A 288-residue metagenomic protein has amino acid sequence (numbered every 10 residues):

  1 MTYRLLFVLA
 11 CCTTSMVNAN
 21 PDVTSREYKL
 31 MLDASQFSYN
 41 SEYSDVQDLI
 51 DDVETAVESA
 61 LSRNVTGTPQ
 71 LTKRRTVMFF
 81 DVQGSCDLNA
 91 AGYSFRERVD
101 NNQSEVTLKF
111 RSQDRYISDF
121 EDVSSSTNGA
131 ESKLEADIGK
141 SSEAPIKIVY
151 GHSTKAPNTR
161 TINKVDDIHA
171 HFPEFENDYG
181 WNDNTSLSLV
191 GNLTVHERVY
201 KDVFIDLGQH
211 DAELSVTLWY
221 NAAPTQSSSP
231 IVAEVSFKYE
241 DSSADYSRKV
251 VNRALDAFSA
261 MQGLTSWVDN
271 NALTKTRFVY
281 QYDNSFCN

Functional and structural regions predicted by a protein language model:
M1-V8: Sec-dependent signal peptide recognition, specifically the positively charged N-region followed immediately by
L9-N18: Hydrophobic h-region of N-terminal signal peptides that target proteins for export in Gram-negative bacteria
N20-N288: Phosphate-end processing signature that detects enzymes handling 5′-triphosphorylated RNA and polyphosphate
